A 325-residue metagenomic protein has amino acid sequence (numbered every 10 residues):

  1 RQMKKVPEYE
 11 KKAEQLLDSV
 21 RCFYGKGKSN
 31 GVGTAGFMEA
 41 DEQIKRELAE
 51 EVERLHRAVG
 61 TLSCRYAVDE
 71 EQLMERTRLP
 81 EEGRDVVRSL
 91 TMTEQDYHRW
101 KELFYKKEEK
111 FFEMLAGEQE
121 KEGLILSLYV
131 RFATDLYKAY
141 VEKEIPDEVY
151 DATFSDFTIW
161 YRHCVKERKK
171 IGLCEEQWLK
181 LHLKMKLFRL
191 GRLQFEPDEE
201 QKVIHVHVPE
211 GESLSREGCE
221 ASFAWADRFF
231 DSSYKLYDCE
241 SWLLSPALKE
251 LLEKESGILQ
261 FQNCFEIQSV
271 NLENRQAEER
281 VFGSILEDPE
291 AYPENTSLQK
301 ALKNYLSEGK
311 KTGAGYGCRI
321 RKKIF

Functional and structural regions predicted by a protein language model:
K4-L214, D231-D238, A247-F325: Non-catalytic substrate-recognition and accessory regions of acyl/acetyltransferase enzymes
L214-F229: Conserved acetyl-CoA-binding loop-helix of GNAT-fold acetyltransferases
L244: Short periplasmic/luminal acceptor-recognition loop of GT-C membrane glycosyltransferases, typified by
